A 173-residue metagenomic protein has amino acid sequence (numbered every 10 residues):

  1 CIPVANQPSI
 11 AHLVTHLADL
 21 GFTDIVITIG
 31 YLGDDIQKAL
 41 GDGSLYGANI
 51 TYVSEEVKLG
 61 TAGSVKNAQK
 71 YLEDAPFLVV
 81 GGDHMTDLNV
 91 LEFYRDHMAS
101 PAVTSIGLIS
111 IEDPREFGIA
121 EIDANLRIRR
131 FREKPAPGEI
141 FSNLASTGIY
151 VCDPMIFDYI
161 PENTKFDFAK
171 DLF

Functional and structural regions predicted by a protein language model:
C1, I119-I122, F173: A structural signal for short hydrophobic beta-strand segments in well-ordered beta-sheet cores
P3, Q7-G81, V90-E92, L108 (+1 more regions): Conserved N-terminal catalytic core of the sugar/cofactor nucleotidyltransferase
I10, I36, A68, D83 (+4 more regions): Residue-level signal for inorganic ion chemistry
G60-A62, F117-E133: Acidic/His-rich active-site region of diverse nucleotide-sugar glycosyltransferases
P76-L78, M85, L91-M98, E112-P114 (+1 more regions): Catalytic-core segments of class I nucleotidyltransferases/pyrophosphorylases that form NMP-activated intermediates
S100-S110: A short, conserved acidic/glycine-rich loop-to-beta-strand motif that forms the donor nucleotide-sugar/metal
I106, I119, I149-V151: Conserved hydrophobic/aromatic beta-strand scaffold that supports enzyme active sites
